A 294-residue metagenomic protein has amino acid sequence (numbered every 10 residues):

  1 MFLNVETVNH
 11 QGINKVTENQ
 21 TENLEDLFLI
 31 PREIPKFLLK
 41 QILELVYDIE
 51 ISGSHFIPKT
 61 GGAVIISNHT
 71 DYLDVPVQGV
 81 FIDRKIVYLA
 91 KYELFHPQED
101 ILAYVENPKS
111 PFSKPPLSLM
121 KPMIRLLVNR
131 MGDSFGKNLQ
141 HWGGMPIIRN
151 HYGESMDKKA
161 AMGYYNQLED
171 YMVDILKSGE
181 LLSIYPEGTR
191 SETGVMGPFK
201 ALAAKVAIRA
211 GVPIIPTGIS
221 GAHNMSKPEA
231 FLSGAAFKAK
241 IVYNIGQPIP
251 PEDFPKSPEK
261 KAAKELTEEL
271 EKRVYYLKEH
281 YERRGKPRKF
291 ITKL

Functional and structural regions predicted by a protein language model:
F2-I30, V87-K114: Compositionally biased, charge-rich terminal segments
F2-L24, I30, Y152, M156-L294: Non-catalytic C-terminal accessory region of glycerolipid acyltransferases and related lyso-lipid remodeling enzymes
I34-I42, F135-N138, M172: Hydrophobic alpha-helical segments of integral membrane proteins, encompassing both true transmembrane helices
F37, I49-S54, D74-V75, M131-G132 (+2 more regions): A generic local structural motif
L39-H69: Helix-to-loop junction immediately C-terminal to a conserved catalytic motif
E44-V46, F81-D83, L139-H141, R209 (+1 more regions): Short, well-ordered coil/turn elements that cap or connect secondary structure elements
D48, G62, G144, K240-V242: A residue-level signal for beta-strand positions that form part of recognition/binding surfaces within mature
G61-D157: Catalytic core of membrane glycerolipid acyltransferases/transacylases, capturing the structured, soluble-facing
